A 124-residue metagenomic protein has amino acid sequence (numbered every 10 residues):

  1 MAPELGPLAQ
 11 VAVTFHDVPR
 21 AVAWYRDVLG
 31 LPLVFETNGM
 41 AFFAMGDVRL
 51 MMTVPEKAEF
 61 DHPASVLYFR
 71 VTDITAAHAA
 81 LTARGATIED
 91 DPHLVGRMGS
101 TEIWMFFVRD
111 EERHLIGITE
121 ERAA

Functional and structural regions predicted by a protein language model:
M1-E4, R84-A124: Vicinal oxygen chelate
M1-R20, R49, S65-L67, T119-A124: N-terminal beta-strand motif that seeds the catalytic metal site of vicinal oxygen chelate
P7-H16, A41, E59-R84, I103-R109 (+1 more regions): Vicinal oxygen chelate
P19-P32: Amphipathic alpha-helical segments
G30-F35, I88-P92: Short secondary-structure junctions
P32-S65, L115-E120: Conserved short beta-strand elements that form part of the metal-binding/catalytic scaffold of enzyme active sites
